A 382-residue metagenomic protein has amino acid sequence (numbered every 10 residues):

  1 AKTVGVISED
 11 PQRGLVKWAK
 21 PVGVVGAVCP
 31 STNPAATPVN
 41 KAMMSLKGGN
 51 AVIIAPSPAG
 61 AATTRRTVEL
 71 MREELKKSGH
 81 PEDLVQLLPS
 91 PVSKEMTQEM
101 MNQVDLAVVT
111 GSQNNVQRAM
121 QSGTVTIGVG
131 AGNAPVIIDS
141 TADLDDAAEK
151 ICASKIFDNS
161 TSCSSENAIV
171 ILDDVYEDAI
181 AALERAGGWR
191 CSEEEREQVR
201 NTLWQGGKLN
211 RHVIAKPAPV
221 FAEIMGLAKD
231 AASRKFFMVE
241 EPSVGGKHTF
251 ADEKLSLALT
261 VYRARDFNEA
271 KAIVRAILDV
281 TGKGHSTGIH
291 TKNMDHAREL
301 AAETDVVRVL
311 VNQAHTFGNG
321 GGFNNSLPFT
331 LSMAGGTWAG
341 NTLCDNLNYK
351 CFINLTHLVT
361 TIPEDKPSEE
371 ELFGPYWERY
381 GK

Functional and structural regions predicted by a protein language model:
V4-D146: Rossmann-like NAD(P) dinucleotide-binding subdomain of oxidoreductase/dehydrogenase enzymes
G23-A27, M43-M44, N50-I53, D83-Q86 (+12 more regions): Structural motif
V39-N40, M44-G48, R66, V116-G245: ALDH superfamily catalytic-core signature
A61, R65, K94, Q113 (+8 more regions): Electropositive phosphate-/nucleotide-binding environments in soluble metabolic enzymes
L70-P81, M100-Q103, N114, S122 (+8 more regions): Change "in soluble alpha/beta enzymes" to "in soluble alpha/beta proteins
S90, D105-L106, I137, T141 (+7 more regions): Hydrophobic alpha-helical scaffolding
M100-Q103, D143, L203-R211, F250 (+1 more regions): Short, surface-exposed amphipathic charged segments that create phosphate/polyanion-binding patches used for binding
L227-K382: Conserved C-terminal structural/oligomerization subdomain of aldehyde/semialdehyde dehydrogenase
